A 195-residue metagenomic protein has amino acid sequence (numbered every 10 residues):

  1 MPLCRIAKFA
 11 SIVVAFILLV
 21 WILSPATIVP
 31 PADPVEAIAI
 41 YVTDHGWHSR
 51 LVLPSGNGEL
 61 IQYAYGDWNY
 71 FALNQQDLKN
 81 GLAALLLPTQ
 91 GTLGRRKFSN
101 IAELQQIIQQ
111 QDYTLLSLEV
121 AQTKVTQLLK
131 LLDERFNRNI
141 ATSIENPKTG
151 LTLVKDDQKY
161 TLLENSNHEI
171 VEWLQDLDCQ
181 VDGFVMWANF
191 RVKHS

Functional and structural regions predicted by a protein language model:
P2-V13, W21, E134-S195: Activation targets extended, charge/polar-rich intrinsically disordered C-terminal tails
F16-P34: Membrane-interface motif at the C-terminal end of an N-terminal transmembrane signal
I38-L118: Glycine-rich catalytic cores of cysteine/serine-nucleophile enzymes that process amide/ester linkages in cell-envelope
L82-P88, Q122-L132, P147-K148: Short, mixed-charge, low-aromatic patches
I107-L116, T123, Q127-R135: Aromatic-anchored, charged helix-turn/loop surface patch used as a conserved interaction hotspot
Q111-A121, T152-T161: Second-shell loop/turn segments in exported
